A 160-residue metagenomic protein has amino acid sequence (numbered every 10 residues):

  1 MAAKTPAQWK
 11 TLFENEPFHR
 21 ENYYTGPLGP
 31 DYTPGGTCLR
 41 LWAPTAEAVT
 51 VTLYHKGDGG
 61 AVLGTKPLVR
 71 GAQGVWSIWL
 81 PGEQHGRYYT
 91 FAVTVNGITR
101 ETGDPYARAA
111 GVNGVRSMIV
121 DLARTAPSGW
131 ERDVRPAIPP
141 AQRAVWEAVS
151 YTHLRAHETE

Functional and structural regions predicted by a protein language model:
A2-T45, N113, V120-I138: Non-catalytic, glycine-rich low-complexity segments
K4, Q8-W9, A92-V120: Glycine/proline-rich low-complexity spacer/linker segments in large multi-domain proteins
E21-Y24, P30-G35, R40-G86, T94-A110: Aromatic-rich carbohydrate-binding modules that target alpha-glucans
L41, F91, A148: Conserved, mostly hydrophobic/aromatic
H55-D58, A137-W146: Aromatic-rich, solvent-exposed beta-strand/loop patch
A126, E147, Y151: Mid-sequence acidic-hydrophobic segments that form the walls of catalytic/ligand-binding cavities or oligomerization
H153-E160: Single conserved hydrophobic/aromatic residue that forms the stacking wall/gate of nucleotide- or nucleobase-binding
